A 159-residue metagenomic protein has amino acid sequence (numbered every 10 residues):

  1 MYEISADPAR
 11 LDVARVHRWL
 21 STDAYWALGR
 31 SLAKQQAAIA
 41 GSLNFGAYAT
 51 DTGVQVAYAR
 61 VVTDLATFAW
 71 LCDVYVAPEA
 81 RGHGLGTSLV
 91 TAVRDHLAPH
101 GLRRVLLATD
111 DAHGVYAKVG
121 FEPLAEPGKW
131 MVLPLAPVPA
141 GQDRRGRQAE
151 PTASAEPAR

Functional and structural regions predicted by a protein language model:
M1-R30, Q142-R159: Short amphipathic alpha-helix that is part of the acyltransferase structural core
V16-A49, H96: Active-site rim helix/loop that mediates acceptor-substrate recognition in acyltransferases
A33-D51, V56-Y75: A conserved beta-strand-loop-helix scaffold within acyl/acetyltransferase catalytic domains
T50-T52, E79-A80, P134-P137: Short loop segments at secondary-structure junctions
A80-L89: Conserved acetyl-CoA pyrophosphate-binding loop and the N-cap/start of the following alpha-helix in GNAT-like
A92: Active-site signature of alpha/beta-hydrolase-fold catalytic machinery across serine- and Asp/Cys-nucleophile hydrolases
P99-V105, T109-L135: Conserved active-site alpha-helix within GNAT-family acetyltransferase domains
